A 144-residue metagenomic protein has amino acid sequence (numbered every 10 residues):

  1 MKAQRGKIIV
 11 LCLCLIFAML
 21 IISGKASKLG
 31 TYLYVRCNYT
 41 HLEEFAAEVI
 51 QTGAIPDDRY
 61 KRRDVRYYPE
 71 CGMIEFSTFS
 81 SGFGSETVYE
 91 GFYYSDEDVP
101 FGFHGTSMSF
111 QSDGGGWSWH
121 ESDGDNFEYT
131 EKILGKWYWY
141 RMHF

Functional and structural regions predicted by a protein language model:
M1-I16: N-terminal Sec-pathway targeting helices
I9, I22-G24, L29, H120-S122 (+1 more regions): Short, well-ordered helical secondary-structure segments
C12, I55, W117-H120: A short linear-motif detector with a strong N-terminal bias
C14-L15, M19, S27, F92 (+1 more regions): Long, hydrophilic "mature protein body" segments
A18-E86: N-terminal export/targeting and maturation segments
R62-G135, Y140-F144: Short, solvent-exposed recognition patches
